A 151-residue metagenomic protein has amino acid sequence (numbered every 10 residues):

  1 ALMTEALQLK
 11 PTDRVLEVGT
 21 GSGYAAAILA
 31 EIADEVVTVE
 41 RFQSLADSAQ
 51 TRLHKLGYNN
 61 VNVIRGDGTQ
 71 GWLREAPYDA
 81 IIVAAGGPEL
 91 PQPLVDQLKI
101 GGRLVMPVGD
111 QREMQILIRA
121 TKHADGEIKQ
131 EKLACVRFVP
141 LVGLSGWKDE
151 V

Functional and structural regions predicted by a protein language model:
A1-Q8: Conserved AdoMet
Q8-D125: Conserved nucleotide-cofactor-binding alpha/beta core module
G109-V151: Active-site capping/gating segments
